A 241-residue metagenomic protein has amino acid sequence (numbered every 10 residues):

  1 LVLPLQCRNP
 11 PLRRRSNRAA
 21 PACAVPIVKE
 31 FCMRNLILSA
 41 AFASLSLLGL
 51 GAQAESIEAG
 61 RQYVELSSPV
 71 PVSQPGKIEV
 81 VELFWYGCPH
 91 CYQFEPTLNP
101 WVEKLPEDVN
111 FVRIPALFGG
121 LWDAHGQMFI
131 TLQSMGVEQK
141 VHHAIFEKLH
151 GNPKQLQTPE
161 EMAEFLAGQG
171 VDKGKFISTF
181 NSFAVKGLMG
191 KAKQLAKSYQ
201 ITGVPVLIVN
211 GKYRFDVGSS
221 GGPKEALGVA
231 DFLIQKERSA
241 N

Functional and structural regions predicted by a protein language model:
L1-C32: N-terminal amphipathic/basic-hydrophobic helices that include classical n-h-c signal peptides and signal-anchor
A22, P26-G120, K193, Q235-N241: Extracytoplasmic thiol/disulfide redox context detector
I37, G168-N241: C-terminal cap of thioredoxin/glutaredoxin-like
G76-K77, G87-E95, F118-H125, S134-E138 (+6 more regions): Solvent-exposed, acidic/flexible segments
G87, V102-L105, L132-G136, L149-P153 (+5 more regions): Sec/Tat-exported extracytoplasmic proteins
E95-V102, H125-F129, H142, P159 (+5 more regions): Extracytoplasmic/secreted envelope proteins and their assembly/folding machinery, especially bacterial periplasmic
L105-M135, Q139-A167: Structural microenvironment flanking redox-active thiols in thiol-disulfide oxidoreductases
